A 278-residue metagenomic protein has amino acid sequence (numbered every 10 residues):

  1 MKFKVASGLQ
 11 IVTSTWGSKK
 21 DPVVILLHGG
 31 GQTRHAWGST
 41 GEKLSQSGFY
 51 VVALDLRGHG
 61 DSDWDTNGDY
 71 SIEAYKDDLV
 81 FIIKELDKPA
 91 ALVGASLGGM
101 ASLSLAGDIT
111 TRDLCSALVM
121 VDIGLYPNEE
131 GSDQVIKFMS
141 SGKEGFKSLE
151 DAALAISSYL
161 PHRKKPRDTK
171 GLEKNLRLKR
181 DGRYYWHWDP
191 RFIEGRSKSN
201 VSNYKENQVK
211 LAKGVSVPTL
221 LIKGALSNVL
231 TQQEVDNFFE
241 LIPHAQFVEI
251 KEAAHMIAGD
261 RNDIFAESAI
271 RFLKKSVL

Functional and structural regions predicted by a protein language model:
M1-V24, Q46-F49, D87, E267-L278: Alpha/beta-hydrolase fold catalytic core
A6-L9, Q46, L56-V93, T111 (+1 more regions): Active-site loop/oxyanion-hole signature of alpha/beta-hydrolase fold enzymes
V12-D61: Conserved HGGG/HGGXW glycine-rich cap/lid loop of the alpha/beta-hydrolase fold
P89-G131: Conserved hydrolase catalytic core segment
G124-L149: A catalytic-pocket lid/entrance helix-loop region that shapes and gates access to the active site across common
K147-S202: Conserved alpha/beta-hydrolase catalytic His-Asp/Glu region
R180-E240, Q246-E249: Conserved serine/cysteine hydrolase catalytic core
A253-A266: Catalytic histidine-centered segment of alpha/beta-hydrolase-like enzymes
